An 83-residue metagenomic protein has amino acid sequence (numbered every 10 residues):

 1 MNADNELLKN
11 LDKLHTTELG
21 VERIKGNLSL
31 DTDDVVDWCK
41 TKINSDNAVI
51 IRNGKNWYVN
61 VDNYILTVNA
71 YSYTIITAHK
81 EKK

Functional and structural regions predicted by a protein language model:
M1-K83: Ribonuclease/tRNase effector modules and their secretory precursors
